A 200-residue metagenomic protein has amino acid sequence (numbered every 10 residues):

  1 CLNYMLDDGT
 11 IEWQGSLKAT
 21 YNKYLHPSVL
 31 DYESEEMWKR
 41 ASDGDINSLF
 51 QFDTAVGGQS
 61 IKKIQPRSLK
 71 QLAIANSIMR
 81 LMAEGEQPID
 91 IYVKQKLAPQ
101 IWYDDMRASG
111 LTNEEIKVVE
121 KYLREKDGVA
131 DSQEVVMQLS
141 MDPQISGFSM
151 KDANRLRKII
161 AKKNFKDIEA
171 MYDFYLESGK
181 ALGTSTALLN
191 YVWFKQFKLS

Functional and structural regions predicted by a protein language model:
C1-L199: Mg2+-dependent phosphoryl-transfer active-site scaffold
